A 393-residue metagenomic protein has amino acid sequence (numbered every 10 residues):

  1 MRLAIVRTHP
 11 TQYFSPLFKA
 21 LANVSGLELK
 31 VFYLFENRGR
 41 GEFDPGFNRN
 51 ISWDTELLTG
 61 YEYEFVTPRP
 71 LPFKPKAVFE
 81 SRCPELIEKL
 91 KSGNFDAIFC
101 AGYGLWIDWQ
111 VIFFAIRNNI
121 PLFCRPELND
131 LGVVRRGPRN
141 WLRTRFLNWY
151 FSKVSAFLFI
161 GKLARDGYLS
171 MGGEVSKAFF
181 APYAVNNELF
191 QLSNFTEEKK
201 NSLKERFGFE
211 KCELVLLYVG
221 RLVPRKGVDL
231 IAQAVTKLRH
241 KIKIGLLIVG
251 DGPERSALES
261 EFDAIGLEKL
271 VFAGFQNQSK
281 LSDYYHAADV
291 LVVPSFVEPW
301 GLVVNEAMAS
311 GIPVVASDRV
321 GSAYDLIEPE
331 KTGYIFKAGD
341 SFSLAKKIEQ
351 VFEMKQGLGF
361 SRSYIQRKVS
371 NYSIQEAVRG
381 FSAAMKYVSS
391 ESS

Functional and structural regions predicted by a protein language model:
P16, L214-K237, P253-E259, F342: A conserved mid-protein helix/loop that constitutes part of the nucleotide-sugar donor-binding site
P121-F123, D130-K153, K199: Nucleotide-sugar donor phosphate/pyrophosphate-binding loop at the beta->alpha transition of glycosyltransferases
L163, A184: Carbohydrate-associated surface elements
S256-Q276: Nucleotide-activated donor-binding/catalytic signature segment of Leloir-type glycosyltransferases, i.e., the conserved
F275-Q276, D283-A288: Short alpha-helical donor nucleotide-sugar binding micro-motif in glycosyltransferases
F296: Aromatic "clamp/platform" in nucleotide-sugar-dependent glycosyltransferases that forms part of the donor/acceptor
P313-S317: Short hydrophobic beta-strand element within catalytic cores of glycosyltransferases and related nucleotide-activated
E328-E330, Y334-S341, E349-Q356: Conserved acidic donor-binding segment of nucleotide-sugar-dependent glycosyltransferases
